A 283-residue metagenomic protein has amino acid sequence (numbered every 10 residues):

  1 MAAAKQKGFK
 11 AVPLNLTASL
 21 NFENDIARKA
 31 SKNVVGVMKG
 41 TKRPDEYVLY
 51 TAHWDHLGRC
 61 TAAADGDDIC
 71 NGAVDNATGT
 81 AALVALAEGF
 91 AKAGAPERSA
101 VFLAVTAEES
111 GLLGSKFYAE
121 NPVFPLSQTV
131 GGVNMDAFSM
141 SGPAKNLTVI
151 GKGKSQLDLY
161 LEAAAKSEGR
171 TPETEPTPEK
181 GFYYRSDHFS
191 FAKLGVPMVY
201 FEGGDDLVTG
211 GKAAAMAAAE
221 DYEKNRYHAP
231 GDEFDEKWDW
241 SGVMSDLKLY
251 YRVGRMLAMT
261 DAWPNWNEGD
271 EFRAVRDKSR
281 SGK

Functional and structural regions predicted by a protein language model:
M1-A2, R43, A95, V105-E223: Metal-dependent peptidase/peptidase-like ectodomains
M1-G72, A85-E88, K92, E97: Soluble metallo-hydrolase cores and metallopeptidase-like ectodomains found primarily in the secretory/periplasmic
T17, I26-K29, D270-K283: Extracellular/periplasmic ectodomains of large secreted or surface enzymes and adhesion receptors
N21-D25, N33, A64-N76, A91 (+4 more regions): Second-shell loop/turn segments in exported
A27-K29, Y47, A73-T80, E108-G111 (+5 more regions): Solvent-exposed, acidic/flexible segments
V48-T51, E97-T106, G131-N134, N267-G269: Beta-strand segments within the central parallel beta-sheet cores of soluble alpha/beta enzyme folds
T80, V84-A87, L112-A119, D158-E162 (+4 more regions): Extracytoplasmic/secreted envelope proteins and their assembly/folding machinery, especially bacterial periplasmic
E88, K92, L207-R276, R280: His/Asp/Glu-rich mid-to-C-terminal helical/loop segments that flank catalytic regions of hydrolases
